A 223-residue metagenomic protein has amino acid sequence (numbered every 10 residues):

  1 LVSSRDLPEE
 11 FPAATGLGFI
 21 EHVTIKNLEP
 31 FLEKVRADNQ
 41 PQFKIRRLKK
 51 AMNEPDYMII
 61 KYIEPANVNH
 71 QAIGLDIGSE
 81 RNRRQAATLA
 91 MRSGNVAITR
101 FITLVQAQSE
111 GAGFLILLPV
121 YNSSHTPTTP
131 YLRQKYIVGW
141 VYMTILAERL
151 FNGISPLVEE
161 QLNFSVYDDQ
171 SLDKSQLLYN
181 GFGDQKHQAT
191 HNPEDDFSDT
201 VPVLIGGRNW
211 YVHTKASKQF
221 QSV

Functional and structural regions predicted by a protein language model:
L1-T214: Intrinsically disordered, low-complexity polar/acidic regions
H213-V223: Membrane-interface helix-start motif
